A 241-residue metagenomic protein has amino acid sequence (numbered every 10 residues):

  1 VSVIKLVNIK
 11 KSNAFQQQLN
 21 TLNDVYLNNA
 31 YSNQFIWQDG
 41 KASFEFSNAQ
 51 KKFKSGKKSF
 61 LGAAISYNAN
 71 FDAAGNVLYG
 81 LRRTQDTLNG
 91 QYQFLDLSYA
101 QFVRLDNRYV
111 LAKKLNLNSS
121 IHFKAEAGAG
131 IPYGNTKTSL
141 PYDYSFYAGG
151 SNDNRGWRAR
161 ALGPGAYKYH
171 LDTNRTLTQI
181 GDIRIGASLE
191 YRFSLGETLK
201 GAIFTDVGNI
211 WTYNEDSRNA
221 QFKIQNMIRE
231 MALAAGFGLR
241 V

Functional and structural regions predicted by a protein language model:
V1-F193, F204, W211-Y213, A220: C-terminal outer-membrane beta-barrel translocator/porin domains of Gram-negative envelope proteins and their
S66, Q93, L111, K200 (+2 more regions): In a subset of proteins, long, contiguous C-terminal domains/tails are tracked
A148-G156, S217-V241: C-terminal beta-signal and terminal closure region of outer-membrane beta-barrel proteins
D182, E197-L199, R229: Hydrophobic alpha-helical transmembrane segments and adjacent short intramembrane/lumenal linkers of inner/organellar
